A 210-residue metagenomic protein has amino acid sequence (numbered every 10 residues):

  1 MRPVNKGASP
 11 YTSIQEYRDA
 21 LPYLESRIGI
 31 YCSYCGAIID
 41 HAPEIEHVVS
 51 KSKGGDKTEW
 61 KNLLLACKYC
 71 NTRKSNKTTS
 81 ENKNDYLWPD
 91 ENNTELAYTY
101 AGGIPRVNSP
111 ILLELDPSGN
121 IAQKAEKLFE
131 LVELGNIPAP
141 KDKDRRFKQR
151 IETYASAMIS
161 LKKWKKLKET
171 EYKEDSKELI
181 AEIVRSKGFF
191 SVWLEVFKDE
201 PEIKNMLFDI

Functional and structural regions predicted by a protein language model:
M1-Y31, G54-K61, K143, F147 (+2 more regions): Short, charged surface segments at domain edges that flank catalytic/cofactor-binding sites
I14, Y34-L65, K74-D90: Histidine-centered nuclease catalytic patch
Y23, Y34, K68-Y69: Residue-level signal for well-ordered alpha-helical scaffold segments within enzymatic catalytic domains
E59-K74, N93-L112: Short Fe-S-cluster ligation motifs
L113-P117, K141-K143: Short, charge/polar-rich alpha-helical segments
Q123-I210: C-terminal, charged low-complexity interaction regions
